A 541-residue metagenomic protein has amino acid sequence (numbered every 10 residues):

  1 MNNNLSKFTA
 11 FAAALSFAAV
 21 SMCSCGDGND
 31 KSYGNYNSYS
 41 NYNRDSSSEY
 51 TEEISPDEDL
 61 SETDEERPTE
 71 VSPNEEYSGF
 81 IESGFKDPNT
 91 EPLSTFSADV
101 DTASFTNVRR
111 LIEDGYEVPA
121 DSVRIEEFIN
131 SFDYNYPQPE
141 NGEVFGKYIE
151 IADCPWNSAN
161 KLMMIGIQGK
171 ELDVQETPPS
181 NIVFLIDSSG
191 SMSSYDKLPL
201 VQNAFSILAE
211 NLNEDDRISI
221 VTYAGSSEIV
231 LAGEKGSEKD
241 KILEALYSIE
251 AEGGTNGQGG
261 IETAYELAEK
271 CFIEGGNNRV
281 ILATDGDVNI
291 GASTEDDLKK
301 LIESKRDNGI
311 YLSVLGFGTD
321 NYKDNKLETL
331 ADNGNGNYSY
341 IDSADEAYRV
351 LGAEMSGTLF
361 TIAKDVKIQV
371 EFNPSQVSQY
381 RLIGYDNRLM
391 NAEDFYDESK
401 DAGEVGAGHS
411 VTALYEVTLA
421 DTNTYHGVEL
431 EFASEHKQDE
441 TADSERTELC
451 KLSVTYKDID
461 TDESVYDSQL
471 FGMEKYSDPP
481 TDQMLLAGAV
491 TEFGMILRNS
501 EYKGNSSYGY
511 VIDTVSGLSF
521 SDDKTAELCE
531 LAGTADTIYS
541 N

Functional and structural regions predicted by a protein language model:
N2-F11: Bacterial N-terminal signal peptides that target proteins for export
V20-S24: C-terminal motif of bacterial Sec signal peptides marking the signal peptidase cleavage site
G26-D27, F145-D365, Y425-D443, L531-T537 (+1 more regions): Exposed acidic/Ser/Thr-rich ligand/metal-binding surfaces
G26-S78: N-terminal, intrinsically disordered, polar/charged segments of Gram-positive cell-envelope systems that serve as
S78-K161: Acidic/polar low-complexity segments with low predicted structural confidence
D87-T90, S94, T102-R109, Y385-V411 (+1 more regions): Long, acidic serine/threonine- and proline-rich intrinsically disordered regions
F96, K147, M163, I182 (+3 more regions): Hydrophobic residues positioned within well-ordered beta-strands of beta-sheet architectures
Y311, N333-D342, A347-T412: Polar, glycine-rich mid-to-C-terminal structural blocks that act as macromolecule-binding/assembly scaffolds
